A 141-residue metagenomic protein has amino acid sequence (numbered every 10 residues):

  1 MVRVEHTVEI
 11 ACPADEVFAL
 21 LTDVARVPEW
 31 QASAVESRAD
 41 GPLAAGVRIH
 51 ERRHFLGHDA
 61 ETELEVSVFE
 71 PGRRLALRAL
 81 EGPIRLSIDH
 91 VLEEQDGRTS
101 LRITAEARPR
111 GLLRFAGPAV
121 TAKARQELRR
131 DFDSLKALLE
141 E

Functional and structural regions predicted by a protein language model:
M1-R38, A44, E141: Hydrophobic ligand-binding cavity/cleft-lining segments
R3-E5, D59-E63, R85-D89: Short, surface-exposed coil-to-beta transition loops
V4, V35-S37, H50, R74 (+1 more regions): Short structured motifs
V8, P28, S33, G41 (+5 more regions): Flexible, active-site-adjacent loop/turn segments at secondary-structure boundaries
P13, D23-R26, P71, G97 (+2 more regions): Amphipathic alpha-helical protein-protein interaction surfaces
D15-F18, R129, D133: Amphipathic alpha-helical segments that line or abut small-molecule/effector binding pockets and mediate allosteric
R38-E81, Q95-D96, S100, A107 (+1 more regions): Glycine-rich portal/gate segments that line the openings of hydrophobic small-molecule binding cavities
R78-R130: Beta-strand/loop substructures that line and gate deep hydrophobic ligand-binding cavities in soluble
